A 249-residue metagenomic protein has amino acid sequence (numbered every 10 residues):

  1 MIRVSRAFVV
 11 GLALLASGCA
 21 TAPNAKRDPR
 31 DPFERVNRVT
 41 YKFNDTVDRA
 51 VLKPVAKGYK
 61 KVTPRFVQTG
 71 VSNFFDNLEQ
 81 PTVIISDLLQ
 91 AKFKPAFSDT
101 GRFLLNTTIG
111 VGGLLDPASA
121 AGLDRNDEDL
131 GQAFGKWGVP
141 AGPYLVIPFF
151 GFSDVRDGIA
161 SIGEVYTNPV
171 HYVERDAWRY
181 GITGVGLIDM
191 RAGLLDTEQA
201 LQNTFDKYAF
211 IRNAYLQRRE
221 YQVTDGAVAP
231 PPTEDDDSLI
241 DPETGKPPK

Functional and structural regions predicted by a protein language model:
M1-V9: Bacterial N-terminal signal peptides that target proteins for export
V9-S17: Bacterial N-terminal signal peptides
A16-V36: Bacterial Sec signal peptide processing site at the extreme N-terminus
T21, W137-K249: A structured, mid-to-C-terminal "fold-capping" secondary-structure block
P32-T69: Post-signal-peptide N-terminal segment of Sec-exported extracytoplasmic proteins
F66-G70, Q90-F97, S119-A120, Q222-V228: Surface-exposed patches in mature extracellular/periplasmic domains of secreted proteins
S72-F74: Beta-rich strand-turn-strand
N77-V155: Mid-length scaffold segments of soluble, non-membrane domains
